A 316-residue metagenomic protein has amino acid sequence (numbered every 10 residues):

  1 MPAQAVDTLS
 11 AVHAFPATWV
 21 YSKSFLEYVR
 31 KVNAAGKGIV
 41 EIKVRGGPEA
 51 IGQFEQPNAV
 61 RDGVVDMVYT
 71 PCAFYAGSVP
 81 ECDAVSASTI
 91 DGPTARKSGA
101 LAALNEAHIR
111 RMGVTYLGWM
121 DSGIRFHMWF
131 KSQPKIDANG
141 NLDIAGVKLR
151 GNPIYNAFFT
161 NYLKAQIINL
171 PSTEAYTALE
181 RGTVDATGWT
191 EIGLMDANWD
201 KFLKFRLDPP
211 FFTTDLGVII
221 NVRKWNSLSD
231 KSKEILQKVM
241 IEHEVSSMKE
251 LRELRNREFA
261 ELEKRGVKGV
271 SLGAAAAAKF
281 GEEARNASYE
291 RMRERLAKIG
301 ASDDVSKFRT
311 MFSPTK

Functional and structural regions predicted by a protein language model:
Q4-G92, R110, T115-K316: N-terminal secretory/targeting leader peptides
G92-R111: A gly/proline- and charged-residue-enriched helix-loop-helix capping module
